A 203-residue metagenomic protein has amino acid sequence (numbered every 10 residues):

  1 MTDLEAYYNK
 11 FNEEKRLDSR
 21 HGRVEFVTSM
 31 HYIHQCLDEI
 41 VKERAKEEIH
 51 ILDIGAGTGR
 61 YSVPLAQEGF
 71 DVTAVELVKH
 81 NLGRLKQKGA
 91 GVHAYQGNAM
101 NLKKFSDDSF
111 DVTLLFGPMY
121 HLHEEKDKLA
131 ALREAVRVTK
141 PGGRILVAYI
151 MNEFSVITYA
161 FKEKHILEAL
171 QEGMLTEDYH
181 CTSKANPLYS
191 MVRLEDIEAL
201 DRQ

Functional and structural regions predicted by a protein language model:
M1-A45, R60: Conserved class I S-adenosyl-L-methionine
E48-G55: Conserved class I S-adenosyl-L-methionine
G59-N101: Class I SAM-dependent methyltransferase SAM/SAH-binding core
K103-T113: A short acidic, Gly/Pro-enriched loop at the edge of an enzyme's catalytic core that lines a small-molecule cofactor
V112-K126: A short SAM/SAH-binding and catalytic strip from SAM-dependent methyltransferases
L129-R144: A short glycine-rich, Lys/Arg-flanked "PGG" loop and its adjoining helix->strand segment in the class I
R144-G173: Conserved class I S-adenosyl-L-methionine
L188-Q203: Short alpha-helix
